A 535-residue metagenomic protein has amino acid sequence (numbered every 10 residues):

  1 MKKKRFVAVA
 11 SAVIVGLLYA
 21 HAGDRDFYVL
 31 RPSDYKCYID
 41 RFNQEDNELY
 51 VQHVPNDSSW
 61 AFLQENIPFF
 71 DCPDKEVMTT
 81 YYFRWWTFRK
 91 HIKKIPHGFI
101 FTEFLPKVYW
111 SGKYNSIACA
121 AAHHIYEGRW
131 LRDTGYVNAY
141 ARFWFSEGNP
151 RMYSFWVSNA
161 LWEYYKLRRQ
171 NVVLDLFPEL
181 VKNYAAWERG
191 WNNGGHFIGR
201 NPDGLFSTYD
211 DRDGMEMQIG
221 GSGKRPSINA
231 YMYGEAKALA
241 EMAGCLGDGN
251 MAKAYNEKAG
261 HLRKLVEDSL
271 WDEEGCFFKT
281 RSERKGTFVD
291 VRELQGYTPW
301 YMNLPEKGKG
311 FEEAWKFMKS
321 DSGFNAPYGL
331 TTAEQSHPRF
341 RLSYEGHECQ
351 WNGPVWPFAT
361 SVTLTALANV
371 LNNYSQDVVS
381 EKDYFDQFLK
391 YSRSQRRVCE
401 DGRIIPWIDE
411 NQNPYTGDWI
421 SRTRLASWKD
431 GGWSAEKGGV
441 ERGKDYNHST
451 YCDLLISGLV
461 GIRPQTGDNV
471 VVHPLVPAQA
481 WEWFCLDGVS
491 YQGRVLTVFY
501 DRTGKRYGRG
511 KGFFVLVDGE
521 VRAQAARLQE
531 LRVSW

Functional and structural regions predicted by a protein language model:
M1-D24: Bacterial Sec-dependent N-terminal signal peptides
H21-G112, V172-V173, N183-E188, E241-K253 (+3 more regions): Acidic/polar, glycine-enriched structural segments that form the non-catalytic walls/loops of the carbohydrate-binding
R25-V51, G148-W156, E188-E257, E273-G275 (+4 more regions): The feature captures the catalytic groove of carbohydrate-active enzymes
F70-Y81, I92-H97, G128-R142, G148-R151 (+5 more regions): Structural helix-adjacent loops and short alpha-helical linkers that scaffold large soluble proteins
K75-Y114, E127-E147, G190-K224, K264-V355 (+2 more regions): Extended glycan-interaction surfaces of carbohydrate-active proteins
V157, L161, L246-S282, E312-R494: Non-catalytic carbohydrate-binding regions of carbohydrate-active enzymes
E482-W535: C-terminal beta-sandwich/jelly-roll accessory domains of carbohydrate-active enzymes
